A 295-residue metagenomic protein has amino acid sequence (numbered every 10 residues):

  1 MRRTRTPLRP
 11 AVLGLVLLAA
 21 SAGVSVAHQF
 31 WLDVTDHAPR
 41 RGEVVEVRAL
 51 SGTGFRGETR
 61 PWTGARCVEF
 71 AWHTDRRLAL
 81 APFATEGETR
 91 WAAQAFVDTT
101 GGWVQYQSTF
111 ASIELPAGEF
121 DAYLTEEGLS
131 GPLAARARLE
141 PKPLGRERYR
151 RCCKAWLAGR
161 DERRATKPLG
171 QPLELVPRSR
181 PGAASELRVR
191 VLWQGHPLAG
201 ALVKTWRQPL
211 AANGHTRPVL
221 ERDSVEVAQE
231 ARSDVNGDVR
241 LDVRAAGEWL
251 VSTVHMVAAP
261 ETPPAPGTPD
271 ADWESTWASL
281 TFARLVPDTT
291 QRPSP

Functional and structural regions predicted by a protein language model:
R2-V12: Bacterial N-terminal signal peptides that target proteins for export
A11-A22: Bacterial N-terminal signal peptides
G23-A27: Sec/Tat signal peptide C-region and signal peptidase I cleavage site
H28-F83: Start-of-domain marker
H28-V45, L124-A201, R207-G214, E261-S294: Beta-strand-rich domain onsets/edges
W91-Q94, N236-D242: Short, surface-exposed beta-strand/beta-hairpin micro-motifs centered on an aromatic residue
T109-A117, V257-P263: Short acidic/polar inter-strand loop motif in beta-rich domains
P218-N236: Short, acidic Ser/Thr/Gly-rich low-complexity loop/linker segments typical of extracellular and cell-surface proteins
